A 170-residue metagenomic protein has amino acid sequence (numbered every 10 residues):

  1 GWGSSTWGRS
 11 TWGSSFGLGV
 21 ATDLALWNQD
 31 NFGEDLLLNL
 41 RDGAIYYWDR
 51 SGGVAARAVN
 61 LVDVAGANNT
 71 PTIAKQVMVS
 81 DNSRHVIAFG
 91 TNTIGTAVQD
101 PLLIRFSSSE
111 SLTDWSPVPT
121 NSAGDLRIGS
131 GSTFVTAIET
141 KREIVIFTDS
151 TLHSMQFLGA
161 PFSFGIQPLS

Functional and structural regions predicted by a protein language model:
G1-G33: Extended assembly-interface regions of large multimeric machines
W7, R41-D42, T91: Beta-hairpin (beta-strand-turn-beta-strand) motif
S10-T22, V54-S170: Beta-propeller and closely related beta-pinwheel folds
W27, Y47-W48, F147: Tryptophan-centric aromatic hotspots in well-structured domains and transmembrane helices
G33-R57: Hydrophobic or amphipathic alpha-helical targeting/insertion segments
